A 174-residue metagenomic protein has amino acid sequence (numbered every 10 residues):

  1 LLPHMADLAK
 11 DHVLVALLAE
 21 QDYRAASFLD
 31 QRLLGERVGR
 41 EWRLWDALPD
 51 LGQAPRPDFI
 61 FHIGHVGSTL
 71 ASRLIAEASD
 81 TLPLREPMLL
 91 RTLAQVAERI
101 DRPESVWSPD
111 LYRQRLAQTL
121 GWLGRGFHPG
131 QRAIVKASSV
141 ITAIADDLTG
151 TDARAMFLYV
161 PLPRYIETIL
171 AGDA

Functional and structural regions predicted by a protein language model:
L1-Q118: PAPS-dependent sulfotransferase catalytic core
R56-I60, H128-V135, A153-A155: Generic beta-sheet signal
I60-G64, R85-E86, V135-I141, L158-V160: Short His-Asn-centered micro-motif
T69, R73, A117, G121 (+2 more regions): A broad, structural surface signal
A76, H128, G150: Short conserved AdoMet
T92-S108, S139-A174: PAPS-dependent sulfotransferase catalytic domain
L120, G124-D147: Glycine-rich phosphate-binding loop used to anchor ATP phosphates in small-molecule kinases, encompassing both
